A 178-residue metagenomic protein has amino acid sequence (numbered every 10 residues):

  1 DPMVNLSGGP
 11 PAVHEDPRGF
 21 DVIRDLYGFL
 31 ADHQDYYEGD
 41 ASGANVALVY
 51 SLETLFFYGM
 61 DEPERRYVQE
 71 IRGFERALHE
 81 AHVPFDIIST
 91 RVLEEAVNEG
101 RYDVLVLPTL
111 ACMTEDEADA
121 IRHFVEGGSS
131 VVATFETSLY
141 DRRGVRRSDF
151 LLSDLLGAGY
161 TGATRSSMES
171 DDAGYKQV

Functional and structural regions predicted by a protein language model:
D1-V178: Carbohydrate-binding surfaces of carbohydrate-active enzymes
